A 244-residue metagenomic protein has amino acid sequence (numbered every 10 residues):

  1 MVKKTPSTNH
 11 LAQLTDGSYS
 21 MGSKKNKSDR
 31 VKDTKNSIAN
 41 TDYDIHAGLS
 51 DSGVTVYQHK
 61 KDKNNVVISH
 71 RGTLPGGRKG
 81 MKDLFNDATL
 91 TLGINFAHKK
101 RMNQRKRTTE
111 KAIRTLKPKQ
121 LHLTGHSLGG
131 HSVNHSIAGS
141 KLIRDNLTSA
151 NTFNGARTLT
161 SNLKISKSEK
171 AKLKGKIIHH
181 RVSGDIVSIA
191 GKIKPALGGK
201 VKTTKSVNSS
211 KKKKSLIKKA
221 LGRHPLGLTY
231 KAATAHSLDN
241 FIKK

Functional and structural regions predicted by a protein language model:
M1-K4: GGW-centered surface loops in extracellular recognition modules
H10, T15-T124, R144-S149, R157-T160 (+2 more regions): A conserved cap/lid and substrate-binding interface adjacent to the catalytic center of lipid-processing enzymes
D62-N65, K100, K106-H122, A138-K244: Serine hydrolase/lipase
G125-G129, V133: Gly/Ala-rich beta-loop-alpha elbow adjacent to hydrolase catalytic centers
